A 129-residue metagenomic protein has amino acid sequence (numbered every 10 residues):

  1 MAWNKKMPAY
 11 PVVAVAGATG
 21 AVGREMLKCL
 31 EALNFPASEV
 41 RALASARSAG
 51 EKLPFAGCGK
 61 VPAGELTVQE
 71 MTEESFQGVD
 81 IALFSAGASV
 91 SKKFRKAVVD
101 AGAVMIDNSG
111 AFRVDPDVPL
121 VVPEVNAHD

Functional and structural regions predicted by a protein language model:
M1-D129: N-terminal Rossmann-like NAD(P) cofactor-binding subdomain of oxidoreductases, focused on the glycine-rich
